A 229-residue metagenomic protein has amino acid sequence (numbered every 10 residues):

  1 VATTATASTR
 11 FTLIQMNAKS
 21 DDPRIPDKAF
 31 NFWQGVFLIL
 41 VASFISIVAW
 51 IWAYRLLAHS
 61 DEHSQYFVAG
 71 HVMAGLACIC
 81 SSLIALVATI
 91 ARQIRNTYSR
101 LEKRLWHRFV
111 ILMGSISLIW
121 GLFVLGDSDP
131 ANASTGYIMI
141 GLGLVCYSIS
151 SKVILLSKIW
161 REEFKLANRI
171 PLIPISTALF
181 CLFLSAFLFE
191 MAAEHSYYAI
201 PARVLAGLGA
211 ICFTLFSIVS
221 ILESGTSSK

Functional and structural regions predicted by a protein language model:
V1-T9: Compositionally biased low-complexity segments, especially N-terminal hydrophobic helices that form the hydrophobic
A7-S8, Q34-L56, G70-Q93, K103-D127 (+3 more regions): Alpha-helical transmembrane segments and immediately adjacent membrane-interfacial amphipathic helices
F11-F30: Cytosolic juxtamembrane N-terminal segments of multi-pass membrane proteins
N17-D21, L222-K229: Short, charged juxtamembrane terminal tails flanking transmembrane helices
A29, D61-G70, S196-P201: Membrane-interface segments at the starts/ends of alpha-helical transmembrane spans
T97-L101: Short juxtamembrane and helix-loop transition motifs at transmembrane-helix boundaries in membrane proteins
W160-F164: Alpha-helical transmembrane segments
